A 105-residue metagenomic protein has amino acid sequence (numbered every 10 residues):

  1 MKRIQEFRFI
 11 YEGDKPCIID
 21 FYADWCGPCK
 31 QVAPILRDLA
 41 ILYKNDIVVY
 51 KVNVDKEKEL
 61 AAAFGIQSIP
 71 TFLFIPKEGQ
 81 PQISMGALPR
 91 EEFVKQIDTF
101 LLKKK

Functional and structural regions predicted by a protein language model:
M1-C17: A short beta-strand-turn-helix
F7-R8, K58-A61: Short hydrophobic/charged patches on amphipathic alpha-helices used for structural packing and interfaces
G13, D20-F21, I41, Q80 (+1 more regions): A structural signal for the main folded, soluble domain(s) of proteins
D14-C17, Y22-W25, S68: Short pre-active-site segment immediately N-terminal to redox-active cysteine/selenocysteine motifs in thiol-based
F21, L36-A40, K44-E59: Thiol-based oxidoreductase modules, predominantly thioredoxin-like and allied folds used for disulfide exchange
F21-I35: Conserved redox-active cysteine motifs that mediate thiol-disulfide chemistry, especially di-cysteine Cys-X(1-2)-Cys
A63-Q67: A short glycine-leucine-enriched loop at secondary-structure breakpoints that most characteristically corresponds
S68, L73-K105: Non-catalytic, surface beta->alpha helical segment in thiol-disulfide oxidoreductase systems
